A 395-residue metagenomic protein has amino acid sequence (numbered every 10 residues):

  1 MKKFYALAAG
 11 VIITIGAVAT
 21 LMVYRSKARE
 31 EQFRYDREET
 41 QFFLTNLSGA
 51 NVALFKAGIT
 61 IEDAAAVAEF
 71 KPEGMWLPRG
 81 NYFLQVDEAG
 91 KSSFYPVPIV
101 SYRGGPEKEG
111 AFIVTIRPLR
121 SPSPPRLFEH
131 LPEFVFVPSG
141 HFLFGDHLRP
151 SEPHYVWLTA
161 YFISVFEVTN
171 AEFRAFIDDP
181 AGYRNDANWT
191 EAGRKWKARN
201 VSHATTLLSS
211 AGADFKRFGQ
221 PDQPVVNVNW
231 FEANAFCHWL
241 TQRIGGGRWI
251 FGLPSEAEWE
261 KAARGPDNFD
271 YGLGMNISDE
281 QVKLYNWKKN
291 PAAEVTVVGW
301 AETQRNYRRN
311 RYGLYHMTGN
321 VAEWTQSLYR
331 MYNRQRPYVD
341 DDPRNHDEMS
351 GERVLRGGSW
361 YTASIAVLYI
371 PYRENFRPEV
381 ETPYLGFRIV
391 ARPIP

Functional and structural regions predicted by a protein language model:
F4-A8, I15-A257, P266, E348 (+2 more regions): Extended beta-strand/loop cores of jelly-roll/beta-sandwich
L143, A211-E374: Functional-site microenvironments in short loops/helix caps that host divalent-cation chemistry
